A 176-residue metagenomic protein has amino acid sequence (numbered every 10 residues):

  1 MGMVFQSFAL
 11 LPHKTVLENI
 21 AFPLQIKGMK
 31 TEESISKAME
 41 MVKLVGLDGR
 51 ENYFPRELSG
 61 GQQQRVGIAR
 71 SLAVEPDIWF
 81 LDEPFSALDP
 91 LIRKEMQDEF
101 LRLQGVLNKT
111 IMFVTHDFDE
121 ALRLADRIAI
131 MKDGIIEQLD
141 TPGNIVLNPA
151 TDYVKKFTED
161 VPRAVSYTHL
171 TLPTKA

Functional and structural regions predicted by a protein language model:
K14-A21: Short coil-to-helix segment of the ABC ATPase nucleotide-binding domain corresponding to the Q-loop/switch region
Q25, E32-R50, R102: Conserved ABC ATPase "signature" region
F54-L58, Q62: Conserved ABC ATPase signature
A73-D77: A short, proline-enriched helix->beta-strand linker immediately N-terminal to the Walker B motif in ABC-type P-loop
W79-D82: Catalytic Walker B motif of ABC-type/P-loop ATPase nucleotide-binding domains
L139-D140, N148: ABC ATPase "signature
T168-T174: Conserved small/polar residues in nucleotide/adenosyl-binding loops
